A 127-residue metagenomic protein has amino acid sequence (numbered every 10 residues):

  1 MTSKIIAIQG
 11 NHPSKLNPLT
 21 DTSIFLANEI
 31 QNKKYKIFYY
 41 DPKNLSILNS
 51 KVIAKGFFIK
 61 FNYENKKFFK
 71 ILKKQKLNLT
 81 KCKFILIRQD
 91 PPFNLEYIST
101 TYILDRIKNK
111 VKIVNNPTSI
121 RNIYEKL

Functional and structural regions predicted by a protein language model:
T2-A7: Extreme N-terminal starter segment of soluble prokaryotic enzymes
G10-H12: Extended, domain-scale alpha-helical bundle/helix-rich regions
S14-L127: Conserved N-proximal alpha/beta basic substrate-recognition cap immediately N-terminal to, or forming the N-lobe
